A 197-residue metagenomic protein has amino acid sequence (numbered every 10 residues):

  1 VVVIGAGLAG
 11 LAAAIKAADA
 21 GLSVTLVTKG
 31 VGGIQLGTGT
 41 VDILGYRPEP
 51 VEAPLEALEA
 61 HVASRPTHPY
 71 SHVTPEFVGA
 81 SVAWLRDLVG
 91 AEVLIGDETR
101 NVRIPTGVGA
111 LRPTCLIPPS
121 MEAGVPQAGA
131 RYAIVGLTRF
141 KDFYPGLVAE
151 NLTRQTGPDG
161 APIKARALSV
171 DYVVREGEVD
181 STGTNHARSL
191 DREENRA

Functional and structural regions predicted by a protein language model:
V1-L26: N-terminal Rossmann-like FAD-binding beta1-loop-alpha1 element of flavoenzymes
A6-G7, T28-G30, L137-T138: Fold-independent oxyanion-binding glycine-rich loops and adjacent beta-strand/coil segments at enzyme active sites
G10, G33, K141: Flexible, glycine-rich phosphate/dinucleotide-binding loops and adjacent beta-alpha linkers at cofactor/substrate
K29-P66, G177-H186: Conserved N-terminal glycine-rich FAD pyrophosphate-binding loop of Rossmann-like flavoproteins
L36, R112-A197: Predominantly flavin-linked oxidoreductase catalytic cores and closely associated redox partners
Y46, S81-V89, N151, Q155: Change "in soluble alpha/beta enzymes" to "in soluble alpha/beta proteins
R65-F77, L137-G146: Short beta-strand to alpha-helix junction loop
S71-A133: Feature captures the FAD/FMN-dependent oxidoreductase FAD-binding
